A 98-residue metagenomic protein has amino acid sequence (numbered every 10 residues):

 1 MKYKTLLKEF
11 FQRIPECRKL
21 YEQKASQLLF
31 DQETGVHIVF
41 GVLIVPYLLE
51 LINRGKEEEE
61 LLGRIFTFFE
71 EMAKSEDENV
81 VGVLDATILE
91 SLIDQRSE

Functional and structural regions predicted by a protein language model:
M1-H37: Long, low-complexity, highly charged intrinsically disordered regions
F10-F11, I52, I93: Generic low-complexity, intrinsically disordered sequence content enriched in small uncharged/hydrophobic residues
I14-P15, I44, M72: Prokaryotic Sec-type signal peptides and long signal-anchor helices with extended Leu/Ile/Val-rich h-regions
E33, N53-R54: Residue-level detector of alpha-helix boundaries and kinks
H37-L49: HEAT-repeat alpha-solenoid elements in large eukaryotic scaffold proteins
G55-E98: Amphipathic protein-protein interaction modules
